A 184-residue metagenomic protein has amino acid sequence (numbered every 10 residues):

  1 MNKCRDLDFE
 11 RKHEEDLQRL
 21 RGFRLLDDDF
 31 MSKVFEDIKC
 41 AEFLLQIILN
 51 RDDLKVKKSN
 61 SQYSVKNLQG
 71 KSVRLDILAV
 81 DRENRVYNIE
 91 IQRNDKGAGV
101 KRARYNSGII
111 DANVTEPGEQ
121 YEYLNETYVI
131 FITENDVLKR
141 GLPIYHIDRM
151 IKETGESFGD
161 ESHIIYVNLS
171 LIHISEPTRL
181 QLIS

Functional and structural regions predicted by a protein language model:
M1-S175, R179: Elongated, amphipathic alpha-helical interaction scaffolds
L182: Cationic, low-complexity basic patches in intrinsically disordered or flexible, solvent-exposed regions
